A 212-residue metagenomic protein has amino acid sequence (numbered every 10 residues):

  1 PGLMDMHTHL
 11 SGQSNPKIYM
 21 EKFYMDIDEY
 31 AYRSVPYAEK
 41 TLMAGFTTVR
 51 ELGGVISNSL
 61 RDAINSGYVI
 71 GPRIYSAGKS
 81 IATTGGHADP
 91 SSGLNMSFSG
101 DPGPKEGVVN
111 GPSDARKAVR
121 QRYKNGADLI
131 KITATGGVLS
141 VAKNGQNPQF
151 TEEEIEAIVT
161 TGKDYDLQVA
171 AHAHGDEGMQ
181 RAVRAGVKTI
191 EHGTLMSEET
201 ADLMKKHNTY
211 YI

Functional and structural regions predicted by a protein language model:
P1-S66, T84-S91, E153, E177 (+1 more regions): Metal-associated gating/positioning segment near the N- to mid-region
S11, P104-A142, Y210-I212: N-terminal-biased segments
Y19-Y32, L94-A118, Q168-A170: Active-site mouth loops of central-metabolism enzymes
R33-L60, I70-S80, A127-S140, Q168 (+2 more regions): Divalent metal-dependent hydrolysis catalytic cores, especially in the metallo-beta-lactamase
A38, S57, V119, I155-V159 (+1 more regions): Generic structural signal for well-ordered alpha-helices, preferentially at hydrophobic/aromatic core positions
L60-Y68, P112-A127, M196-Y210: Short amphipathic alpha-helices and their capping/turn segments at secondary-structure boundaries
I81-D101: Flexible glycine-/small-residue-enriched beta->alpha junction loops that bind anionic phosphate/pyrophosphate groups
T84, T133-I212: Active-site core of metal-dependent hydrolases
